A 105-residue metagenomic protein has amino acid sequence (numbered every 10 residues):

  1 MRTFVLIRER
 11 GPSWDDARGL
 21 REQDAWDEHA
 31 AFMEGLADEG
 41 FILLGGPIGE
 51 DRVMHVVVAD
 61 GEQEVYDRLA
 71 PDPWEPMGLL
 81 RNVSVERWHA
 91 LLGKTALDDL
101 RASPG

Functional and structural regions predicted by a protein language model:
M1-G105: Conserved, structured core segments of small domains
